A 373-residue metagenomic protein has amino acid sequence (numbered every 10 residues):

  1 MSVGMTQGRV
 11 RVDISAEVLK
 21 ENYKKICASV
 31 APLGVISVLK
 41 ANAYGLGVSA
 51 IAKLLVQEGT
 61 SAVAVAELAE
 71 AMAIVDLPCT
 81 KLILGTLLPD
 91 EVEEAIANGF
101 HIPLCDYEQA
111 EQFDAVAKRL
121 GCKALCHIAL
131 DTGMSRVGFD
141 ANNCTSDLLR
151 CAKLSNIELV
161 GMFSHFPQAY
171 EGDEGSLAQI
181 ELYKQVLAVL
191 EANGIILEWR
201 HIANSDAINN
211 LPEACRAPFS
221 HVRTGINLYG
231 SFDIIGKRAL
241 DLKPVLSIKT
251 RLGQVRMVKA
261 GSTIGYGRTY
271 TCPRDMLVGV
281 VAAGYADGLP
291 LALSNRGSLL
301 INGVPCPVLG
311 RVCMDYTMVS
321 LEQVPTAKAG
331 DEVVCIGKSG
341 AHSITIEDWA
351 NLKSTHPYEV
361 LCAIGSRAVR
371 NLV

Functional and structural regions predicted by a protein language model:
S2-K20, A69, L87-P89, D106-Q112 (+1 more regions): Active-site anion/phosphate-binding pocket segments in diverse small-molecule metabolic enzymes
T6, V10-I14, V18-K20, A31-H201 (+1 more regions): Active-site-proximal beta-alpha core segment in soluble small-molecule metabolic enzymes
N22-K24: Alpha-helical scaffold segments that flank or form the walls of functional sites
C27: N-terminal nucleotide-binding beta1-loop-alpha1 segment
